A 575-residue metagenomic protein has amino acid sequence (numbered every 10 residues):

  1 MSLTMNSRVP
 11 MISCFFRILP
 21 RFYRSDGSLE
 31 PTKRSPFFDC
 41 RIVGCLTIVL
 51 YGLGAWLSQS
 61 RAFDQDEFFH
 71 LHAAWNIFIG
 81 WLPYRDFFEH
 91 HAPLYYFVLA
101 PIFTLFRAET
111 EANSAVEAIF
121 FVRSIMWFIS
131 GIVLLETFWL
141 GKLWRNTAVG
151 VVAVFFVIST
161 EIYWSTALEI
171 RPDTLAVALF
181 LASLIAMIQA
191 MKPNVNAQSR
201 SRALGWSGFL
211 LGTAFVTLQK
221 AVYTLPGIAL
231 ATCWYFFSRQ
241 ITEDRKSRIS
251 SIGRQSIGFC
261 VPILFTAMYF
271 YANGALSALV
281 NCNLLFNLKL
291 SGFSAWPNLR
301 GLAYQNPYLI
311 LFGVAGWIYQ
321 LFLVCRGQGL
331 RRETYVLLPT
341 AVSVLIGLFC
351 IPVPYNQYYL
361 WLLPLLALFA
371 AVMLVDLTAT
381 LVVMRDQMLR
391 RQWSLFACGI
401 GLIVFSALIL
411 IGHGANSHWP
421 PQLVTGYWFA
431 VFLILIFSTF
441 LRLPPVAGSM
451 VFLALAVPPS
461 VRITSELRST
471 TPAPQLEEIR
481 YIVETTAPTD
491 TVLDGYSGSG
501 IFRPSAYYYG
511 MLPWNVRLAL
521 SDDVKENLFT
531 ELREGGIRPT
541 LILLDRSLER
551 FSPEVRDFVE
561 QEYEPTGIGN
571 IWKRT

Functional and structural regions predicted by a protein language model:
R8, K142-L143, T147, L181-W206 (+4 more regions): Membrane-interface transmembrane helices that cradle and orient dolichyl/undecaprenyl
C14-R17, L135, N306-L345, A370-Q387 (+1 more regions): Hydrophobic, aromatic-rich transmembrane alpha-helices and their immediate juxtamembrane boundary segments
R41-I42, N113, I132-S159, V177-A178 (+3 more regions): Transmembrane-helix signature of polytopic, membrane-embedded enzymes that assemble or transfer cell-envelope glycans
V49, S124-W144, A182, A186: Transmembrane-helix motifs of polytopic, lipid-linked glycan transferases
A153-V154, R200-Q219, L225-A231, C260-T266 (+2 more regions): Membrane-interface alpha helices of multi-pass inner-membrane proteins
S165-L175, Y355-N356: Short acidic/glycine- and proline-prone juxtamembrane loop motifs at membrane-interface regions of multi-pass membrane
K220-A221, N273, A447-T575: Extracytoplasmic
T224-C260, L290, Q320-Q328, L368 (+4 more regions): Perimembrane helix-loop-helix junctions
